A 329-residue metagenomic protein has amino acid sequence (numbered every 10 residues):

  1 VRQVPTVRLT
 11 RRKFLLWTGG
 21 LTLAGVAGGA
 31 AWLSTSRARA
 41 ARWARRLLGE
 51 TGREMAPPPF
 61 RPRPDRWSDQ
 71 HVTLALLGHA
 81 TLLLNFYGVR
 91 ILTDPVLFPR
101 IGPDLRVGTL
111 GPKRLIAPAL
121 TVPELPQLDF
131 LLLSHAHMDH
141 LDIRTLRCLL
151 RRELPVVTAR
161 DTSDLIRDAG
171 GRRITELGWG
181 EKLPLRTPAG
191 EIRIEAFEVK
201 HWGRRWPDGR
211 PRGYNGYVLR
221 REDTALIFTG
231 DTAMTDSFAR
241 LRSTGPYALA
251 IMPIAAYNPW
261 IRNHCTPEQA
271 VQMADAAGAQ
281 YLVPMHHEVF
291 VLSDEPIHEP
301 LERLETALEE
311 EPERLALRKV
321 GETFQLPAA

Functional and structural regions predicted by a protein language model:
R2, V7, K13-S34: N-terminal export signals
V7-R8, A30-D65, T73: C-terminal segment of N-terminal export signals and the immediately downstream linker at the start of the mature
R8-W17, P155-V157, D161-D164, M234-V320: Cap/insert and terminal regions of metallo-dependent hydrolase folds
P57-W67, F86-L133, I143-C148, G203-D208 (+1 more regions): Pre-active-site segment of Zn-dependent metallo-hydrolases
H79-N85, L185-A248, E268: Catalytic core of the metallo-beta-lactamase
L84, D94, H135, I194 (+3 more regions): Divalent metal-coordination and catalytic microenvironments
P95-L97, A136, V199-K200, G230-T232 (+2 more regions): Active-site metal-binding loops of divalent metal-dependent hydrolases
R100-R106, A119-L185, F197-E198: Active-site HxH/HxHxD metal-binding segment of metal-dependent hydrolases
